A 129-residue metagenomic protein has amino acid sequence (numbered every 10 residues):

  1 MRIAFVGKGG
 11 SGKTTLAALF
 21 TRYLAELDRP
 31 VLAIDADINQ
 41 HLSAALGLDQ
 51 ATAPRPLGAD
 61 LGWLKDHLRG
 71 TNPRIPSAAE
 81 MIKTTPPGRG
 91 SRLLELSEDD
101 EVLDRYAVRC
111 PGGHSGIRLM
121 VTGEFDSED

Functional and structural regions predicted by a protein language model:
R2-I38: Walker A/P-loop phosphate-binding motif and the immediately C-terminal alpha-helix
Y23-G113: N-terminal phosphate/diphosphate-binding loop that engages ATP/GTP or pyrophosphate donors across diverse enzyme folds
I117: Short, conserved active-site loop motifs that form the nucleotide-linked donor/cofactor pocket
V121-E124: Flexible glycine-/small-residue-rich
D126-D129: Flexible beta-alpha connector loops of hexameric P-loop NTPases
